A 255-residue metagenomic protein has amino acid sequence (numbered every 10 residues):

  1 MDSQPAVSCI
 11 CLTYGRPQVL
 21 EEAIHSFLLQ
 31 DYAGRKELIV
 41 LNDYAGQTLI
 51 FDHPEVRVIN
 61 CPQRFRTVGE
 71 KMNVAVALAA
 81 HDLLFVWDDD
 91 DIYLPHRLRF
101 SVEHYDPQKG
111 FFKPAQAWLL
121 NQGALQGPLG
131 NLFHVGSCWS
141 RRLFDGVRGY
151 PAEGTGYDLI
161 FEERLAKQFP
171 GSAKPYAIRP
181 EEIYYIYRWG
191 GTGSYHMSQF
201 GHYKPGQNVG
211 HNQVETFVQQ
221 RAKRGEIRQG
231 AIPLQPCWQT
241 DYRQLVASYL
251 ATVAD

Functional and structural regions predicted by a protein language model:
P5-S8, E37, I160: Cell-envelope/extracellular polymer assembly enzymes that use nucleotide-activated donors
E22-R35: Short, acidic, metal-binding catalytic loop of nucleotide-sugar glycosyltransferases
V40-I50, D88, I92: A conserved acidic beta->alpha catalytic loop
P62-A79: Glycine-rich, basic loop-to-helix element that forms the pyrophosphate-binding segment of sugar-nucleotide handling
L84: Short aromatic/hydrophobic "clamp" motif used to bind/position activated sugar donors
D91-H104: Acidic donor-binding/catalytic loop of UDP-sugar-dependent glycosyltransferases, especially processive GT2
F112-Q126: Short beta-strand-to-loop element that shapes/binds the nucleotide-sugar donor at the catalytic cleft/hinge
E153-T155, L159-D255: C-terminal catalytic/acceptor-binding lobe
